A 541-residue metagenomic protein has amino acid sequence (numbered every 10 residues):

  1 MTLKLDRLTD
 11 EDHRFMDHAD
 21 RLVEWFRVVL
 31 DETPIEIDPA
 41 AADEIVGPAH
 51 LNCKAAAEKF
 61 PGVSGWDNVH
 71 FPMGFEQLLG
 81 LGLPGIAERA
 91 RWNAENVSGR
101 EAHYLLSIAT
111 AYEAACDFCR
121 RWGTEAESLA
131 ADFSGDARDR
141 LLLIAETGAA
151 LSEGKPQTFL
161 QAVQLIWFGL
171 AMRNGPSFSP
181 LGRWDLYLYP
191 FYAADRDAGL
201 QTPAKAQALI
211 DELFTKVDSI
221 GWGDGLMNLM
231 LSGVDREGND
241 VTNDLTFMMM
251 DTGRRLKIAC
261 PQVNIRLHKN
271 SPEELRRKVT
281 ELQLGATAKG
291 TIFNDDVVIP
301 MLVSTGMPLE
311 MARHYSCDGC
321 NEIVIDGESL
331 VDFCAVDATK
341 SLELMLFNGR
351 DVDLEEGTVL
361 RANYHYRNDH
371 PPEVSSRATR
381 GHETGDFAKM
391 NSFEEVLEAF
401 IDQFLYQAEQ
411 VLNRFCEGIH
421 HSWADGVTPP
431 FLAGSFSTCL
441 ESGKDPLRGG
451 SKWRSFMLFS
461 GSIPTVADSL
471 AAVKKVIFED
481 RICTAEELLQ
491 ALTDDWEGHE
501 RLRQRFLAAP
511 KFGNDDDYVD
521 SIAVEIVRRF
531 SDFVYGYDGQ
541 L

Functional and structural regions predicted by a protein language model:
M1-S107, R140-L541: Conserved catalytic cores of very large enzyme subunits
L106-D117: Extended non-globular scaffold/tether segments
C119-E127, D185-Y189: Extended amphipathic alpha-helical scaffold segments
W122, L129, V473-V476: Generic N-terminal helix/loop capping motif
E127-R140: Short, Lys/Glu-rich amphipathic helical modules
